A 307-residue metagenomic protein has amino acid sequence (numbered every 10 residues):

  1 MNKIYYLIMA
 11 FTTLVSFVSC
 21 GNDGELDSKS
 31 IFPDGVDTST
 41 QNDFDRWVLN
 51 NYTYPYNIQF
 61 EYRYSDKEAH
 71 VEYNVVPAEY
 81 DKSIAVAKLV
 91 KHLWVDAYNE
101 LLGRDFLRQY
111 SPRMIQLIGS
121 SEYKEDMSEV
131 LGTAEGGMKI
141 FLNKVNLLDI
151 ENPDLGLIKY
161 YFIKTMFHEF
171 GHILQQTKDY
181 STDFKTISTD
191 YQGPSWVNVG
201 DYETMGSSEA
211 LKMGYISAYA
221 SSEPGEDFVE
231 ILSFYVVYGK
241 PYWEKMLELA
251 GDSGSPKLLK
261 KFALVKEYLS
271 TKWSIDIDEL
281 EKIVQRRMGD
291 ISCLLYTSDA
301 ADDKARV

Functional and structural regions predicted by a protein language model:
S16-S19: C-terminal motif of bacterial Sec signal peptides marking the signal peptidase cleavage site
G21-G24: Bacterial signal peptide processing site
I84-K139: Auxiliary, metal-adjacent structural segments of Zn-dependent hydrolase domains
L147-T165: Short pre-active-site segment immediately N-terminal to the catalytic Zn-binding motif
Y160-Y180: Active-site recognition of the HExxH zinc-binding catalytic motif
D179-G200: Post-HEXXH active-site segment of zinc metalloproteases
P194-A263: Metalloprotease/metallohydrolase-associated module, dominated by Zn2+-dependent proteases
Y296-A301, A305: Conserved small/polar residues in nucleotide/adenosyl-binding loops
